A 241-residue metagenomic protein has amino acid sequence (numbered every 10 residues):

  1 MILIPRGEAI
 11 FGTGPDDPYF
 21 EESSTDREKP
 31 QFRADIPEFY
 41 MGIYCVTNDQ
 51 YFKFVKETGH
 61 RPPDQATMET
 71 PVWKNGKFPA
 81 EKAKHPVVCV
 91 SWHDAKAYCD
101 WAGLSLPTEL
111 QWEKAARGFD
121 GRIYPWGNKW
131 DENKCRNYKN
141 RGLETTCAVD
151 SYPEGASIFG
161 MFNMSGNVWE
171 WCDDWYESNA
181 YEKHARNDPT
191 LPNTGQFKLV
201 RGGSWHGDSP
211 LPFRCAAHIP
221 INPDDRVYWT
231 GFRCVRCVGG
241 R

Functional and structural regions predicted by a protein language model:
M1-D64, W92-H93, D120, G127 (+2 more regions): Short, compositionally biased
I10-S24, R61, A66-I219, P223 (+1 more regions): Functional-site microenvironments in short loops/helix caps that host divalent-cation chemistry
